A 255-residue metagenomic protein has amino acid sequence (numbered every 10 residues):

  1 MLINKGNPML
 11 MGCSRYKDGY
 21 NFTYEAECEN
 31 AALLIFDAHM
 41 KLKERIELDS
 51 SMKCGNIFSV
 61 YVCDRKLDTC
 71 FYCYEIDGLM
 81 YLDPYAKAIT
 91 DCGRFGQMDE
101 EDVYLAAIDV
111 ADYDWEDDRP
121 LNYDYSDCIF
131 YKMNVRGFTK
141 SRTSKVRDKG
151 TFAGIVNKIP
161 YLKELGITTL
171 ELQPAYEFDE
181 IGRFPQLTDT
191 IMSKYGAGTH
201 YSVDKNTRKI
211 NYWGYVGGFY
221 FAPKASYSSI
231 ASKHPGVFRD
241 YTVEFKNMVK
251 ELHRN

Functional and structural regions predicted by a protein language model:
M1-G19, K43-R45, M52-K132, F138-V146: The feature marks proteins involved in alpha-glucan
E25-A31: Short proline/glycine-enriched turn/loop motifs at strand-loop junctions of beta-rich domains
A31-L33, Y72: Short beta-strand elements bearing conserved aromatic residues within extracellular beta-rich modules
F36-L42: Change "in extracellular beta-sheet-rich domains … of secreted and cell-surface proteins" to "in beta-sheet-rich domains
D83-A86, R142-V146, P174, E180-Q186 (+1 more regions): Short, solvent-exposed loop/turn and secondary-structure capping segments
D109-F178, N211-F219: An acidic-aromatic substrate-binding cleft motif
V146, T151, R183-K250: Aromatic- and acidic-residue-enriched carbohydrate-binding clefts of CAZyme catalytic domains
P160-K163, K246-R254: Surface-exposed amphipathic alpha-helices with a cationic face
